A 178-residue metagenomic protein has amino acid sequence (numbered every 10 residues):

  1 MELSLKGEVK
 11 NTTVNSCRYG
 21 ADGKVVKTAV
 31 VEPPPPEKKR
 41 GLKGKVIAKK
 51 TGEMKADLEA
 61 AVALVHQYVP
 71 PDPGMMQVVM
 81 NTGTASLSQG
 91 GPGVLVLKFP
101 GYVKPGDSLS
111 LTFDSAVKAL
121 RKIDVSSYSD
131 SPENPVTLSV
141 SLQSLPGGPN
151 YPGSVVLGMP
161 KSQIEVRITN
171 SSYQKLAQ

Functional and structural regions predicted by a protein language model:
M1-K49: Solvent-exposed N-terminal domain segments of exported/luminal and surface proteins
N11, K27, N81-G83, D114: Intrinsically disordered/low-complexity terminal segments and short unstructured peptides
V14-C17, T28, A85, L97 (+2 more regions): Generic structural hydrophobic/aromatic packing signal, biased to beta-strands
C17, L58, L64-V65, N170-Y173: Generic hydrophobic, helix-prone segments enriched in Leu/Val/Ile
V31-D107, S127-P132: Flexible, processing/modification-adjacent segments and terminal tails in exported/periplasmic/extracellular proteins
Q89-Q178: Gly/Pro-enriched, hydrophobic low-complexity segments that function as extracytoplasmic propeptides/linkers
